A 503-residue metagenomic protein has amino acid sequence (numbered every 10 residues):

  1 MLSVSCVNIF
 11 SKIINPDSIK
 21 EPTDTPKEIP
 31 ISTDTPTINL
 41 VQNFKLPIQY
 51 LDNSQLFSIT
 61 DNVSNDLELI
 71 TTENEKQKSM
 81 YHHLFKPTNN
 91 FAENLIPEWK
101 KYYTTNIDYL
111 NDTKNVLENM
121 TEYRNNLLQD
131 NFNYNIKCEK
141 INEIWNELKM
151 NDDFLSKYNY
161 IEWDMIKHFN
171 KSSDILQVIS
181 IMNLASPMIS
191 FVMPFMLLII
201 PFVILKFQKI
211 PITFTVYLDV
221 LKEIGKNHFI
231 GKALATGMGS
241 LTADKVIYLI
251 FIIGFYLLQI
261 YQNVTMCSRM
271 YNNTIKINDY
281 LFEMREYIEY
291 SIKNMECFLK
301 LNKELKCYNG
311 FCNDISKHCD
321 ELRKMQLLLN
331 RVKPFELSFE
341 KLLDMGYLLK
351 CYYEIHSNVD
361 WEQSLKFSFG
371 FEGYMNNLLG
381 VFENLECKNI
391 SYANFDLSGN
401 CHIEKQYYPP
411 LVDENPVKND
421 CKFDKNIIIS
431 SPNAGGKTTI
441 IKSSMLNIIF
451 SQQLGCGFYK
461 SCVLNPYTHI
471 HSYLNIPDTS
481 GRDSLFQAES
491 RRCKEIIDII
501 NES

Functional and structural regions predicted by a protein language model:
L2-P432, I440-I441, S451-H469: Alpha-helical coupling/stalk and coiled-coil linker elements that connect catalytic or binding modules and transmit
T439-I440, R482: Conserved ATPase-coupling elements of RecA-like P-loop NTPase cores
I441-F458, A488-E502: GG-anchored amphipathic helix commonly corresponding to the ABC/SMC/Rad50 NBD signature/C-loop
H469-S503: Switch/coupling sub-region of P-loop NTPases
